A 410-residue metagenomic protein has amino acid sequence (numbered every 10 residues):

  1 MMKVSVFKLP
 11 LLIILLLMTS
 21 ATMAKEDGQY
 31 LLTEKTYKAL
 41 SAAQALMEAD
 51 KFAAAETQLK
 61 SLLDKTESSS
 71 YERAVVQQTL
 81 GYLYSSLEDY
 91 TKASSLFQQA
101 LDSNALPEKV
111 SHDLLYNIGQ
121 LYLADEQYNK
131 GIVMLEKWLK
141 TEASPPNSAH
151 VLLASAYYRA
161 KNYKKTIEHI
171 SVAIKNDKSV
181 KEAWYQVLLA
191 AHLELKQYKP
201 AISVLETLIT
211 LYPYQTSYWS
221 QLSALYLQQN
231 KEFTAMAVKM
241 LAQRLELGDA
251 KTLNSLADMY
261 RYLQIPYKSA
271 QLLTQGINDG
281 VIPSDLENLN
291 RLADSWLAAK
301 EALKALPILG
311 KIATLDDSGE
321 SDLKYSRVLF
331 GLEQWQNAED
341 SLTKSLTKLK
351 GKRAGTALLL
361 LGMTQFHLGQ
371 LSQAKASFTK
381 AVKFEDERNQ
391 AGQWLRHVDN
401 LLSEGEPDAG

Functional and structural regions predicted by a protein language model:
M2-L9, L16-Q99, S103-D113, V133 (+1 more regions): N-terminal leader/linker segments that initiate helical-solenoid repeat arrays
E26-T33, L63-S69, L101-P107, E136-S144 (+7 more regions): Solenoid-like repeat scaffolds
L32-S41, S70-Q77, P107-Y116, E142-V151 (+7 more regions): Generic helix N-cap/helix-start motif at coil->alpha-helix transitions
L286-K300, P307-G351: Alpha-helical adaptor scaffolds
